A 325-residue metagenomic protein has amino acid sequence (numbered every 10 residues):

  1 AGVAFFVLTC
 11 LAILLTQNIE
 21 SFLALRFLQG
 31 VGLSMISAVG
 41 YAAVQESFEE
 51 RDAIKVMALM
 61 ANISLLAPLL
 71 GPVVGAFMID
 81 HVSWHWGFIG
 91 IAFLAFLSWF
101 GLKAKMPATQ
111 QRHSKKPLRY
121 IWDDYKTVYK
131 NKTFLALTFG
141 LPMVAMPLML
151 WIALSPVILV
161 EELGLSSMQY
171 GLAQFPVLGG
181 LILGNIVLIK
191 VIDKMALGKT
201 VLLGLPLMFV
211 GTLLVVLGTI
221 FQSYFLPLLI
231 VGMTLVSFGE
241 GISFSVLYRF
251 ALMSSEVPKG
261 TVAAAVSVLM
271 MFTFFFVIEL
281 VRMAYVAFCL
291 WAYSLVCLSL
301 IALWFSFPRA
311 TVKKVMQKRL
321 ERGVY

Functional and structural regions predicted by a protein language model:
A1-A12, K199-V215: Structural signature of the two symmetry-related core transmembrane helices
F5-A12, Q17-Q29, P227-L235: Paired small-residue
I19, L25-L66: Cytoplasmic helix-loop-helix junction between adjacent transmembrane helices in 12-TM secondary transporters
S21, A58-K103: Helix-loop-helix hairpin linking two adjacent transmembrane segments in secondary transporters
F93-Q111, S306-R309: C-terminal membrane-cytosol helix-exit motif in multi-pass small-molecule transporters
P107-T138: Juxtamembrane intracellular "pre-TM" segments in multi-pass secondary transporters
G184-G198: Helix-to-loop junctions at the C-terminal end of transmembrane segments in multipass secondary transporters
Y248-V286: A late C-terminal transmembrane helix in Major Facilitator Superfamily
